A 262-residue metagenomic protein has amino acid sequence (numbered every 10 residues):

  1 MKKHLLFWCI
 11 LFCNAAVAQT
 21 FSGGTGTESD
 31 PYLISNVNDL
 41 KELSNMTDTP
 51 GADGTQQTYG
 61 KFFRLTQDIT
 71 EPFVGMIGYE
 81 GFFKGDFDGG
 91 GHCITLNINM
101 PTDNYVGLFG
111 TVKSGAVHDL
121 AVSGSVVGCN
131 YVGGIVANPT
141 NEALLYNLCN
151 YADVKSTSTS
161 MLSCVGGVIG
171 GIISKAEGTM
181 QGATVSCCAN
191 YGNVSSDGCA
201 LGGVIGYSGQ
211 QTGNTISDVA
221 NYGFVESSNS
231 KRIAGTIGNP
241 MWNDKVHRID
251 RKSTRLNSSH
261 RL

Functional and structural regions predicted by a protein language model:
M1-Q19, T140: Bacterial Sec-dependent N-terminal signal peptides
W8-I10, N14-A15, M46, D68 (+1 more regions): Low-complexity, intrinsically disordered/propeptide-like segments
Q19-R255: Surface-exposed repetitive/solenoidal architectures
L256-L262: Positively charged, low-complexity/disordered segments
